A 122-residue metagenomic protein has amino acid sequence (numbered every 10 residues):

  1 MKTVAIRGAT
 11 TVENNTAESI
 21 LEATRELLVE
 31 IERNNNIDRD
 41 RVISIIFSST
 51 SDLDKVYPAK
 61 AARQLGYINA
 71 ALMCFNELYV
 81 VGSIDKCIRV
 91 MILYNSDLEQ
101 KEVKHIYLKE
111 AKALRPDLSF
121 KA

Functional and structural regions predicted by a protein language model:
M1-A122: Terminal domain-initiation and capping elements
